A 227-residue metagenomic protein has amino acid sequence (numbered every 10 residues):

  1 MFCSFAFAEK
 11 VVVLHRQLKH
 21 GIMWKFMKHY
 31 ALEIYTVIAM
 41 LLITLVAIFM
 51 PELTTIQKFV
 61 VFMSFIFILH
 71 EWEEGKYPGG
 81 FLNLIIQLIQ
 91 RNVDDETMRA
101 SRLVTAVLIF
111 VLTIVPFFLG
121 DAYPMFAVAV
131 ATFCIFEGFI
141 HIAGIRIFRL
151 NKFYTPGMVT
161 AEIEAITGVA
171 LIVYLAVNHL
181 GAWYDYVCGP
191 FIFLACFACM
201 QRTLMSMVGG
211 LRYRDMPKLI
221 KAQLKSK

Functional and structural regions predicted by a protein language model:
K28-V46: The first (N-terminal) embedded transmembrane alpha-helix
T36-L41, A100-F117, A161-V169: Core segments of transmembrane alpha-helices that mediate helix-helix packing or line hydrophobic substrate/ligand
T44-Q57: Short, hydrophobic transmembrane alpha-helix segments
I68-K76, C134-I145, L194-D215: Transmembrane alpha-helical segments that form the membrane-embedded catalytic/substrate-channel core of multi-pass
N83-V104: Juxtamembrane helix-capping/reentrant segments at transmembrane boundaries
F110-I163: Membrane-proximal helix-loop-helix units in multi-pass membrane proteins
I163-A182: Hydrophobic alpha-helical transmembrane segments in multi-pass integral membrane proteins
G210-K227: Short, highly charged, low-complexity non-transmembrane loops/tails of multi-pass membrane proteins
